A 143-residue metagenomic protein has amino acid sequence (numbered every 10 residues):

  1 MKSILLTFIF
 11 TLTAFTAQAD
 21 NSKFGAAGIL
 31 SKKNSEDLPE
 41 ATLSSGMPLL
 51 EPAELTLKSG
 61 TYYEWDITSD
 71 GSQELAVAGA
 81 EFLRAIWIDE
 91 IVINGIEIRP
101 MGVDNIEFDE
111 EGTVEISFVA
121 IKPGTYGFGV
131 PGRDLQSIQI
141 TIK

Functional and structural regions predicted by a protein language model:
M1-I4: Positively charged n-region of N-terminal signal peptides that target proteins for export
I9-Q18: Hydrophobic h-region of N-terminal signal peptides that target proteins for export in Gram-negative bacteria
D20-K33, M101-K143: Extracellular/periplasmic metallocenter environments
I29-E64, D70: N-terminal edge beta-strand
T42-G46, K58, T68, A78-A80 (+3 more regions): A structural detector for beta-sheet-dominated domains
M47, T61-D66, R99-M101, I106-G112: Mature, secreted membrane-active peptide modules
P52-A76, V114-I121, G127-G129: Beta-strand cores of secreted/periplasmic/IMS beta-sandwich domains, seen most often in copper-related folds
Y62-Y63, T68-I98: Contiguous segments within soluble domain cores/interaction surfaces
